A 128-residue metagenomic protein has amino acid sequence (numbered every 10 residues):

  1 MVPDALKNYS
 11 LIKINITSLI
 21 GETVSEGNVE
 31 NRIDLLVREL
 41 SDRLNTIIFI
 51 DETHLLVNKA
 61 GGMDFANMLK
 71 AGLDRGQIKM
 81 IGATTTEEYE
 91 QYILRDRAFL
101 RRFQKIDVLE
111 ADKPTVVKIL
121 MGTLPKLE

Functional and structural regions predicted by a protein language model:
M1-K7: Walker A/P-loop
V2, G61-M63, E87-R102, L120: Short regulatory helix/loop adjacent to the ATP-binding pocket of P-loop NTPases
Y9-L11, S41-I48, R75-G82, Q104: Loop/turn-to-beta-strand initiation segments
S10-S41: Short glycine-rich substrate-engagement loop in P-loop NTPases that contacts/grips substrate
E22-V29, R43, L55-A66, Q91-L94: Conserved ATPase-coupling elements of RecA-like P-loop NTPase cores
I50-T53, G82-E88, A111-D112: A short beta-strand-to-loop transition that corresponds to the Sensor-1 phosphate-sensing loop of AAA+ P-loop ATPases
K70-D74, I93-L109: A short helix-turn-beta junction within AAA+ P-loop NTPase domains corresponding to the substrate/partner-engaging
K118-E128: Conserved AAA+ ATPase "sensor/coupling" helix adjacent to the nucleotide-binding pocket
